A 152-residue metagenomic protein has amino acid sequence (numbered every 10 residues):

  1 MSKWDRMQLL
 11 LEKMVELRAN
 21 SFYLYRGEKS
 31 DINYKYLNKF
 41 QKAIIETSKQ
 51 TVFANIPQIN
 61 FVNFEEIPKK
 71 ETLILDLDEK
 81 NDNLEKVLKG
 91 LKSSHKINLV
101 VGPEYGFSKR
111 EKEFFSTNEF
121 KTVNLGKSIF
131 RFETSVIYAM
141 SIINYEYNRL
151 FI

Functional and structural regions predicted by a protein language model:
M1-L73: RNA substrate-binding interface of SAM-dependent RNA methyltransferases
Y25, L75-L77, L125: Generic beta-sheet signal
Y36, K86-L88, E111-F114: Short amphipathic alpha-helical segments
F53-I56, S93-N98: Short beta-strand/loop segments at the ligand-binding rim of alpha/beta enzyme cores
F61-S93: A mid-sequence, solvent-exposed acidic-amphipathic segment
K80, E104-Y105, K127-F130: Short, acidic/turn-prone active-site loops that include or flank metal/cofactor- and phosphate-binding residues
K96-F114: A C-terminal functional module that forms or caps the active site or interfaces directly with catalytic machinery
K109-I152: Structured adenosyl-cofactor binding patch, chiefly the S-adenosyl-L-methionine
